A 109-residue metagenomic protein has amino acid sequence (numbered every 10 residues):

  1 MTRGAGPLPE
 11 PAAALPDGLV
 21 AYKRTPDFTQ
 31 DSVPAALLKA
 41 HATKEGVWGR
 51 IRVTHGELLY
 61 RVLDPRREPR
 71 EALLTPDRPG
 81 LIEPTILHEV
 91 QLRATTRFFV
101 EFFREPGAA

Functional and structural regions predicted by a protein language model:
M1-A42: A short, N-terminal "cap"/entry segment at the start of jelly-roll beta-barrel domains of the cupin/DSBH fold
L37-E45, V62, R70-A72, V90-L92: Short histidine-centered beta-strand/loop micro-motifs that create catalytic or ligand/metal-coordination sites
G46-R61: Short, conserved beta-strand element in jelly-roll/cupin
Y60-R61, I82-R93, V100: Short beta-strand His + acidic residue motifs that chelate non-heme Fe in jelly-roll/DSBH and cupin folds
V62-P65, R104: Short acidic, glycine-rich loop/turn motifs
P65-T85: Short acidic-glycine-tyrosine-enriched beta hairpin
T95-A109: A short hydrophobic beta-strand segment most commonly corresponding to one strand of the jelly-roll/cupin
